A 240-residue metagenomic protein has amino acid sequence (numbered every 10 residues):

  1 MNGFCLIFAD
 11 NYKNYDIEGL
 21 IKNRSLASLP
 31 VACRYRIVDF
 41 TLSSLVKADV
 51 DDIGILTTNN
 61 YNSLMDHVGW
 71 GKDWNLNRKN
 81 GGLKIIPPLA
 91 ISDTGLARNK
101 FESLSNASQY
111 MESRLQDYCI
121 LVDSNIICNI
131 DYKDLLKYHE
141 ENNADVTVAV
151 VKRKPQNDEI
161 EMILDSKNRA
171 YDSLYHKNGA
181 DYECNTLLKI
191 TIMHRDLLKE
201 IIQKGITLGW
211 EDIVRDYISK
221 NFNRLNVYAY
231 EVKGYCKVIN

Functional and structural regions predicted by a protein language model:
M1-D73, K79-G81: N-terminal glycine-rich phosphate-binding loop and ensuing alpha1 helix
F8, L56-T58, P88, A149-V150 (+1 more regions): Generic beta-sheet signal
S28, E161-L164, A229: A structural signal for short hydrophobic beta-strand segments in well-ordered beta-sheet cores
I37-T41, E102-A107, Y217: Well-ordered alpha-helical segments embedded in enzymatic catalytic cores
G71-D73, M162-R169: Short, hinge-like loop/turn segments at secondary-structure boundaries
W74-I86, S219-N223: Short, conserved catalytic or adaptor-binding loops enriched in Gly and charged residues
G81-E161: Conserved beta-loop-beta/alpha segment of the NTase-like Rossmann-fold superfamily that binds/positions NTPs
S166-N240: Catalytic-core segments of class I nucleotidyltransferases/pyrophosphorylases that form NMP-activated intermediates
